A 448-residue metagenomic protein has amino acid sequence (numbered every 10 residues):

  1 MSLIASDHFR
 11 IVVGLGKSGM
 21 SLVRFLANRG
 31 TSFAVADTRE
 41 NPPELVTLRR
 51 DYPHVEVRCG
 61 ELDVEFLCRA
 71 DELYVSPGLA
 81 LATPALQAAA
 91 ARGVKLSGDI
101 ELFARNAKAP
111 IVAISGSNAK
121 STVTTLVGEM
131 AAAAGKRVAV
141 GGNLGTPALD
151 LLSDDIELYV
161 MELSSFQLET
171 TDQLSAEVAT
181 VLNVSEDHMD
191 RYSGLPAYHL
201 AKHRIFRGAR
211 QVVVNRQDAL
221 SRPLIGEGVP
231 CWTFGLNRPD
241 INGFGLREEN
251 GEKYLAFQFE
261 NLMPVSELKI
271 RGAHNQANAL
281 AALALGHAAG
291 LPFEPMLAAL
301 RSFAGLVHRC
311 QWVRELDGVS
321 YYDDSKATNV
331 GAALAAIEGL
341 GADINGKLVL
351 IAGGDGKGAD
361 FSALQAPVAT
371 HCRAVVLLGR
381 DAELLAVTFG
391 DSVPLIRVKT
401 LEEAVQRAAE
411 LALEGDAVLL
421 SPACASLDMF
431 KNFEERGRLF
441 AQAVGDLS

Functional and structural regions predicted by a protein language model:
M1-A113, R301, Q311, L401-E410: Short, basic phosphate-binding NTP loop
L3-F9, S21-R29, M263-C372, V387-G390: Nucleotide phosphate-binding/pyrophosphate-handling subdomain across enzymes that bind or process nucleotide phosphates
F9, A27, R49, E65-C68 (+4 more regions): Phosphate-binding loop of NTP-binding sites
G16, R39-N41, L144, Q217-D218 (+1 more regions): Residues in the short beta-alpha loop(s) of Rossmann-like NAD(P)-binding domains
L26, L73, I114, N143 (+12 more regions): Residue-level signal for inorganic ion chemistry
S32-R39, V213-R216, L348-A352, H371-R380: Short internal beta-strands
D37, C59-E61, S97-L102, R216 (+4 more regions): Beta-strand->loop->alpha-helix junctions that form or flank phosphate-binding loops in nucleotide-handling enzymes
L45-R50, H54-E56, S362-D416: C-terminal helical cap/extension that packs against the catalytic core of soluble nucleotide-cofactor enzymes
